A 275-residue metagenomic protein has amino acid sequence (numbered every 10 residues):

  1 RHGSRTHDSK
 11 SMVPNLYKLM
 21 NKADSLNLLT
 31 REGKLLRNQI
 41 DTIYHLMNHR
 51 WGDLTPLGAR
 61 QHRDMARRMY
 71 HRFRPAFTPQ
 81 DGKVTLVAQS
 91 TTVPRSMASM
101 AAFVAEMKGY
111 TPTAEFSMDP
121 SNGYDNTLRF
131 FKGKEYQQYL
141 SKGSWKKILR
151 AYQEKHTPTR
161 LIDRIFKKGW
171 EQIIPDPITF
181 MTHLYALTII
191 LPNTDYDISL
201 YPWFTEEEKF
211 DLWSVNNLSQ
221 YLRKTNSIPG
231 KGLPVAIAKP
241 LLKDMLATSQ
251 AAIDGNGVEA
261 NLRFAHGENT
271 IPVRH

Functional and structural regions predicted by a protein language model:
R1-V87, T91-N261, A265-H275: Signature for phosphate-centric chemistry
